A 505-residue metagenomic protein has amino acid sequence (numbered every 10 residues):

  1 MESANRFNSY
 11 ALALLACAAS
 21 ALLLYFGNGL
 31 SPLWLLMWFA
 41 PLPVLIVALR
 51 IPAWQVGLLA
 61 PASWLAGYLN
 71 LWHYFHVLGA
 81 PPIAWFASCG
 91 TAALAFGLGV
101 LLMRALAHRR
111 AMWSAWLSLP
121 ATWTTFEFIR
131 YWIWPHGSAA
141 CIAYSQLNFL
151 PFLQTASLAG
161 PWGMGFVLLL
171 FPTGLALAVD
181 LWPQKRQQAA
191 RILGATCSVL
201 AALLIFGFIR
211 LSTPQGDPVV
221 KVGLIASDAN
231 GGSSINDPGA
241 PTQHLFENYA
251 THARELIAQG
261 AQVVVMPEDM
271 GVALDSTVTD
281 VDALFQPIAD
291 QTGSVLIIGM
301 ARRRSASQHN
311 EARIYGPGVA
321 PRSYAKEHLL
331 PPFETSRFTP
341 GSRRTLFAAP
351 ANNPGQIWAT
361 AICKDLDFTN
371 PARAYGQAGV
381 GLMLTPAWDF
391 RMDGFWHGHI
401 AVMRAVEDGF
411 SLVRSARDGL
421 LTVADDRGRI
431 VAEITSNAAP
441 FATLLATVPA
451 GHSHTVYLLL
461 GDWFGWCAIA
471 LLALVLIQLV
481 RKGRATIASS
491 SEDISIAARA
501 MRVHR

Functional and structural regions predicted by a protein language model:
E2-L211, A416, L421-R427, V431 (+3 more regions): Membrane-embedded alpha-helical bundles of multi-pass enzymes that act on lipidic or dolichyl-linked glycan substrates
L12, V199-A258, F390-W396, M403-E407 (+2 more regions): Non-cytosolic juxtamembrane linkers/loops that tether extracellular or periplasmic domains to nearby transmembrane
N28-V44, G67-W72, A226-S227, Q259-A273 (+1 more regions): Short, conserved active-site loops that position catalytic residues or coordinate cofactors/metal ions across diverse
Y74-I83, R110, F128-A159, D290-G293 (+2 more regions): Active-site catalytic loop in hydrolytic enzyme cores
L78-G79, I83, A95, P120 (+5 more regions): CN hydrolase (nitrilase-like) catalytic-core segments centered on the catalytic cysteine and neighboring Lys/Glu
G99, M103, Y249-R254, R344 (+1 more regions): Generic structural signal for well-ordered alpha-helices, preferentially at hydrophobic/aromatic core positions
I209-T335, F347-P354, T360, K364: Soluble catalytic regions of membrane-associated enzymes that act on cell-envelope and secretory-pathway components
I487-R505: Cytoplasmic C-terminal tails of single-pass
